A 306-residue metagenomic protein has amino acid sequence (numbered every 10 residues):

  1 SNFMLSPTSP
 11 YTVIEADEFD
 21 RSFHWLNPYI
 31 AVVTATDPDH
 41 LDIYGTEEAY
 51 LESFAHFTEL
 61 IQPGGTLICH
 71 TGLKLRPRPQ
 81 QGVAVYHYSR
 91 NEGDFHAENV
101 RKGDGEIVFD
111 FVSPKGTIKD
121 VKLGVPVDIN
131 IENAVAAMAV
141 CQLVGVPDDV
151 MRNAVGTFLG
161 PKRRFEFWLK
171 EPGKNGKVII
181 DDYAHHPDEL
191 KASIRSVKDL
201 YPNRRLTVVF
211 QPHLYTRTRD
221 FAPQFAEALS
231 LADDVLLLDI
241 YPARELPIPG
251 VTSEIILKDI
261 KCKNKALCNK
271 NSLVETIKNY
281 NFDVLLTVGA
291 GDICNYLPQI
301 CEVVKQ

Functional and structural regions predicted by a protein language model:
M4-A35: Conserved nucleotide-sensing/catalytic segment adjacent to the nucleotide-binding pocket in NTP-handling enzymes
Y11-D17, E48-E52, G160-P161, T216-R219 (+1 more regions): Short gly/ser/thr-rich secondary-structure transition/capping motifs
E18-R21, D37-D39, L73-K74, H185 (+3 more regions): Short glycine-rich anion-binding loops that position phosphate/pyrophosphate groups of nucleotides and phosphorylated
I30-V178, E254-K258, C262, Y280: Acidic, Mg2+-coordinating active-site environments of NTP-dependent enzymes
D42-A49, R217-T218, E245-P249, N295-L297: Glycine/threonine-rich flexible loop motifs
P161, D188, R195-C262, A266: Active-site beta-alpha connecting loops in nucleotide-dependent enzymes
S272-V303: A glycine-rich beta-strand to alpha-helix segment that forms a phosphate/ribose-binding loop at ligand/cofactor sites
